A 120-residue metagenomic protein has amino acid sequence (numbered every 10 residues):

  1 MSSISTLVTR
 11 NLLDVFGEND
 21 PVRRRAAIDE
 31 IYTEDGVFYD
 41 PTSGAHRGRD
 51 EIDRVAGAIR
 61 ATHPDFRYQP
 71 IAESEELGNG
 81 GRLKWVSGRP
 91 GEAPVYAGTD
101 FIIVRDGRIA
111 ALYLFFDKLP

Functional and structural regions predicted by a protein language model:
M1-P120: C-terminal and inter-domain tail/linker signature
